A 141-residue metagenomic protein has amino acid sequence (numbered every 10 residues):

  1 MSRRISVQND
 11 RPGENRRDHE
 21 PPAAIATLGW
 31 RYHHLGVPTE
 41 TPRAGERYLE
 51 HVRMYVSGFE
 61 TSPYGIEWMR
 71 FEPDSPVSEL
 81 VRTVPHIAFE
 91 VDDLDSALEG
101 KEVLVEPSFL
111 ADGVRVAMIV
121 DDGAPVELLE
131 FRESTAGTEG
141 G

Functional and structural regions predicted by a protein language model:
S2-T61, I66-E79, E102-G141: Vicinal oxygen chelate
L80-E106: Mid-chain, well-packed structural core segment of small domains
